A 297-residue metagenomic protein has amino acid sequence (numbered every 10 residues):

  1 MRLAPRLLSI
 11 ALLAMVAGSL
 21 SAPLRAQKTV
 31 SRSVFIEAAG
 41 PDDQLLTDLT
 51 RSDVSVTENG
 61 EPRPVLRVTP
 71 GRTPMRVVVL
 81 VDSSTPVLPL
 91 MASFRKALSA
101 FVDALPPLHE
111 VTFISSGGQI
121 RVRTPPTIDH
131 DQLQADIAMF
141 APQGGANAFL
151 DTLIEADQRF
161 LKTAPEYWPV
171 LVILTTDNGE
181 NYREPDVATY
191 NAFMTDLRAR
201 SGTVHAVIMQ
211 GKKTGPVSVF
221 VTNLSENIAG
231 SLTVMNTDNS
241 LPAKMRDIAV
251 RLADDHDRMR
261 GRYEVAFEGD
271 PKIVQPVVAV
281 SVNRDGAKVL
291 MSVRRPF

Functional and structural regions predicted by a protein language model:
L7-S19: Bacterial N-terminal signal peptides
L20-A26: Sec/Tat signal peptide C-region and signal peptidase I cleavage site
A26-P86, R95: Eukaryote-biased intrinsically disordered, low-complexity acidic regions enriched in Ser/Thr/Pro
K28-R32, E226, N236-F297: C-terminal "exit" segments of structured domains
P70-P125, F149-D157, Y167-L174: Von Willebrand factor
S83-V87, G117-V122, P142-G145, T176-N181 (+3 more regions): Solvent-exposed loop/turn segments at secondary-structure junctions within structured extracellular/periplasmic domains
R121, D131-P169, N181, I208-V217 (+1 more regions): Von Willebrand factor
T176-N227: VWA/integrin I-like adhesion module and closely mimicked acidic/polar interface patches used
